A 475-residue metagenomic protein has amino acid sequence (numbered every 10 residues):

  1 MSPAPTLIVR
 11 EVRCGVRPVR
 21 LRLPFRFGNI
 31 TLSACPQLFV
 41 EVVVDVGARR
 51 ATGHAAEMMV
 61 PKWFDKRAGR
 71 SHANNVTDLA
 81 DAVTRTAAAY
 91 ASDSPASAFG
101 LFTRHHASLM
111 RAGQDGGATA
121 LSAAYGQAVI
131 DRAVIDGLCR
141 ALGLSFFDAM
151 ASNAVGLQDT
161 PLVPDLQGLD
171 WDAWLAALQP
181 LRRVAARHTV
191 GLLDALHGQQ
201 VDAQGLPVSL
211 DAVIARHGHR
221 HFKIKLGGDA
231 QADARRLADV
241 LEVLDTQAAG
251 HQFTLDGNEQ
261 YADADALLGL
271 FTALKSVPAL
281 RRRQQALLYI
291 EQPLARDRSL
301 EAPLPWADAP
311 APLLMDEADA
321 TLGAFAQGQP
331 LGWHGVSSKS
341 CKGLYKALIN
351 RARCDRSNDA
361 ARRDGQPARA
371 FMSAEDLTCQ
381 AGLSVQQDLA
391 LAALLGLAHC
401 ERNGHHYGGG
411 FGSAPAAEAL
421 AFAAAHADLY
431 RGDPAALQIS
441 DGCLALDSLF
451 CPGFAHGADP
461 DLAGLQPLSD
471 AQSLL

Functional and structural regions predicted by a protein language model:
M1-E41, D45: Short, Gly/Pro- and small/polar-rich lid/capping loops
F25-F27, A56-F64, H188-L193: Glycine-rich phosphate/pyrophosphate-binding beta-alpha loops
V44-R49, S440: Short acidic-glycine loop/turn motifs at beta-strand connectors
V46, M58-M59, V190, K342 (+1 more regions): Glycine-rich beta-alpha junction loops
R50-D148, S152-N153: Metal- or metallocofactor-binding catalytic centers and their adjacent structured scaffolds across diverse enzyme
G113-L270, Q285-Y289, L294: Active-site-facing alpha/beta catalytic cores
K223-S384: Catalytic core of soluble alpha/beta enzymes
A360-P367, F371-L475: Flexible C-terminal active-site loop/helix
